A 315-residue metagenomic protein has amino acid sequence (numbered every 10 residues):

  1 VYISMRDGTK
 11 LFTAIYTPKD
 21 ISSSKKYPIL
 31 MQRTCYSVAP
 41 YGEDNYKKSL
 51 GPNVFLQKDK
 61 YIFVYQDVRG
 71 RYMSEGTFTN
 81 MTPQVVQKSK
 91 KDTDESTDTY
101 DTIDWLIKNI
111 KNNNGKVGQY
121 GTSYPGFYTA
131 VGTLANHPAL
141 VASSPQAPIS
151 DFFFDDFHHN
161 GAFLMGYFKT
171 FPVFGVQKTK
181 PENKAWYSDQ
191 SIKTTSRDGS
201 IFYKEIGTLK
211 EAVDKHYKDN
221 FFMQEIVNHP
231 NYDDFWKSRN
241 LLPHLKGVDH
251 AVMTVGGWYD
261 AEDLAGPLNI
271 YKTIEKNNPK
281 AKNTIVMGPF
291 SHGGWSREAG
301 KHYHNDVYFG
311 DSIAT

Functional and structural regions predicted by a protein language model:
V1-K25: N-terminal cap/lid segment of alpha/beta-hydrolase-fold proteins
I21, K25-N109, H158, R297-F309: Cap/lid segment of the alpha/beta-hydrolase catalytic domain
S49, K58, P83, S89-D92 (+2 more regions): Accessory cap/linker subdomain of secreted extracellular hydrolases
K111-Y124: Alpha/beta-hydrolase fold nucleophile elbow
Q119-G121, Q146, V255: Short beta-strand immediately N-terminal to the catalytic nucleophile in serine-hydrolase-like folds
V248, T254-G256: Short beta-strand/loop motif that positions the catalytic acidic residue of the alpha/beta-hydrolase fold
A261-L268: Conserved alpha/beta-hydrolase "acid-adjacent" motif
E275-G294, E298-K301: Catalytic histidine neighborhood in serine/cysteine hydrolases with alpha/beta-hydrolase-type architecture
